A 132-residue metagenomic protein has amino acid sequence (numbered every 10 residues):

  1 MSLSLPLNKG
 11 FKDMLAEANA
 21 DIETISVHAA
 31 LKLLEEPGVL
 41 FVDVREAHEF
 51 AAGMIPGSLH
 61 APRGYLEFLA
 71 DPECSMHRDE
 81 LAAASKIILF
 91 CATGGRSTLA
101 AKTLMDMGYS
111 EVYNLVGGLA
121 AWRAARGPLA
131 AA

Functional and structural regions predicted by a protein language model:
M1-V39, A47-I88, G95-A132: Rhodanese-like catalytic fold shared by cysteine-dependent sulfurtransferases and DSP/PTP-type phosphatases
V42: Active-site flanking residues adjacent to catalytic metal/cofactor-binding acidic residues
